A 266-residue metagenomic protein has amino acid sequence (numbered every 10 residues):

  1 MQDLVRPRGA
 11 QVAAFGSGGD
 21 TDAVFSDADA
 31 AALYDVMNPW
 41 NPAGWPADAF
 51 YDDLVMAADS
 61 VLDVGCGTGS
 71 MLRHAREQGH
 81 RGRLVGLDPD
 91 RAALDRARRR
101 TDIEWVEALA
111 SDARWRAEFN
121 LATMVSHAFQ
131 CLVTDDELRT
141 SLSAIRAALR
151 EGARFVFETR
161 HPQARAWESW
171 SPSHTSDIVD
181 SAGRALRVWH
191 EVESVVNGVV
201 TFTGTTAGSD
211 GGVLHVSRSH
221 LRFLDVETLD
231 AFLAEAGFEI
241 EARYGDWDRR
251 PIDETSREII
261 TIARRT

Functional and structural regions predicted by a protein language model:
Q2-D59: Conserved class I S-adenosyl-L-methionine
A58-G67: Conserved class I S-adenosyl-L-methionine
G69-D112: Class I SAM-dependent methyltransferase SAM/SAH-binding core
S111-L121: A short acidic, Gly/Pro-enriched loop at the edge of an enzyme's catalytic core that lines a small-molecule cofactor
N120-D136: A short SAM/SAH-binding and catalytic strip from SAM-dependent methyltransferases
R139-E151: A short glycine-rich, Lys/Arg-flanked "PGG" loop and its adjoining helix->strand segment in the class I
V156-D230: SAM-dependent methyltransferase
L224-T266: C-terminal lobe and adjacent flexible extensions of AdoMet/dcAdoMet transferase-like proteins
